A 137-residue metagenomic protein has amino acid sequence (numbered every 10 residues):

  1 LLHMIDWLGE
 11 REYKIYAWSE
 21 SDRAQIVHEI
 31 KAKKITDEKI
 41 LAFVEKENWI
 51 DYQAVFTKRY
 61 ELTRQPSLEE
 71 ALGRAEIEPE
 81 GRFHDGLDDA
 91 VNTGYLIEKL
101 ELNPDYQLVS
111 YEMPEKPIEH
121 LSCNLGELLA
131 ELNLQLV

Functional and structural regions predicted by a protein language model:
L1-K58: Conserved DEDDh/DEDDy metal-dependent 3′-5′ exonuclease domain
W7, E29, V55-R59, A71-A75 (+2 more regions): Residues that form generic nucleotide/phosphate-binding pockets
Q25, V91-Y95: Short amphipathic alpha-helical face segments that pack within enzyme cores and frequently flank/anchor catalytic
I30-K34, F56, A75-P79, G94-P104: Short, well-ordered alpha-helical segments in soluble proteins
I40-N48, R82-V91, S110-M113: Short, surface-exposed recognition loops or helix-turn segments adjacent to catalytic cores
Y52-A90: Active-site-proximal helix-loop-helix substrate-binding element of RNase H-like nuclease domains
G94-V137: Acidic two-metal-ion nuclease catalytic site recognized across multiple nuclease folds, prominently DnaQ/RNase D-T
